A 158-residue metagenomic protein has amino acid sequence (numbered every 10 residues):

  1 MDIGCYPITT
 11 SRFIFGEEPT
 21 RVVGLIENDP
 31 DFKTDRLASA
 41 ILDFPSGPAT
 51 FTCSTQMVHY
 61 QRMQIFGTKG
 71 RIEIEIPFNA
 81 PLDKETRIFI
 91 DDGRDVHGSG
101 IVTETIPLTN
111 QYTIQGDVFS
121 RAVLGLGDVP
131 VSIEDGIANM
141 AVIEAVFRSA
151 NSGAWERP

Functional and structural regions predicted by a protein language model:
M1-E27, I41-G47: Oxidoreductase and adenylate-handling cofactor-binding alpha/beta cores
D2, V22, I65-T68, V123-L124 (+1 more regions): Short glycine/serine/threonine-biased micro-segments
C5-T9, T113-D117, I137-A141: A structural signal for well-ordered alpha-helical segments within the folded catalytic domains of diverse enzymes
I14-E17, T68-I72, V146-S149: Phosphate/oxyanion-binding loops and surfaces in catalytic or ligand/nucleic-acid-binding neighborhoods
N28-D35, F44-Q115, S132: NAD(P)-dinucleotide binding in Rossmann-like oxidoreductases
A38-A40, G127: Glycine/small-residue-rich pyrophosphate-binding loop that anchors the diphosphate of NDP-sugar donors
E104, V118-P158: C-terminal helix-rich "cap/oligomerization" subdomain common to oxidoreductases
